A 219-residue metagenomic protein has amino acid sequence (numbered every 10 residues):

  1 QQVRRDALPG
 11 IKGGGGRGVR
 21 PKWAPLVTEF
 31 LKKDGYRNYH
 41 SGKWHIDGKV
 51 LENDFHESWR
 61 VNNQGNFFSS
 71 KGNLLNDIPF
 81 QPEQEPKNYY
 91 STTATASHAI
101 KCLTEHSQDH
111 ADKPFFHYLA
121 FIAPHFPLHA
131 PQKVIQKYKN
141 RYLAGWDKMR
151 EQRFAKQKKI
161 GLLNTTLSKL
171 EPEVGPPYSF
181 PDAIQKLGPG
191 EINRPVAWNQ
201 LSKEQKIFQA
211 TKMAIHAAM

Functional and structural regions predicted by a protein language model:
Q1-M219: Formylglycine-dependent sulfatase
